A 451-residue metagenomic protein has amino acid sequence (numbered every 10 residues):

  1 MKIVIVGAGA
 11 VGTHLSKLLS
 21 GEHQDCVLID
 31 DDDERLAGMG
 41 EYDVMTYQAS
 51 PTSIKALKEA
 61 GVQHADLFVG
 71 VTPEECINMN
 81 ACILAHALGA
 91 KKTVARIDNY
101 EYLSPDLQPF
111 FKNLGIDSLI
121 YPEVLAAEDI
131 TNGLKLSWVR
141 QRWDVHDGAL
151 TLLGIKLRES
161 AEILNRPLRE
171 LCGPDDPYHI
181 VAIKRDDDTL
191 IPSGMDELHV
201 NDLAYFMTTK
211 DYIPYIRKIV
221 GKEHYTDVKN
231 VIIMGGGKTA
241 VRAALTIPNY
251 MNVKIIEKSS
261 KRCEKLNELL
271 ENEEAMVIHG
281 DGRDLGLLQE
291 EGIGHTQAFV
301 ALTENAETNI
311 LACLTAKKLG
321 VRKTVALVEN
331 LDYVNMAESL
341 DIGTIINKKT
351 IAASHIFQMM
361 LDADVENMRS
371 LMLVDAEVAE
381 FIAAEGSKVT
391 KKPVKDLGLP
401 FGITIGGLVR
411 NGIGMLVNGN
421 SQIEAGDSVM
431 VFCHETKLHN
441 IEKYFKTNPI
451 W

Functional and structural regions predicted by a protein language model:
M1-W451: Cytosolic regulatory regions of ion transport systems
